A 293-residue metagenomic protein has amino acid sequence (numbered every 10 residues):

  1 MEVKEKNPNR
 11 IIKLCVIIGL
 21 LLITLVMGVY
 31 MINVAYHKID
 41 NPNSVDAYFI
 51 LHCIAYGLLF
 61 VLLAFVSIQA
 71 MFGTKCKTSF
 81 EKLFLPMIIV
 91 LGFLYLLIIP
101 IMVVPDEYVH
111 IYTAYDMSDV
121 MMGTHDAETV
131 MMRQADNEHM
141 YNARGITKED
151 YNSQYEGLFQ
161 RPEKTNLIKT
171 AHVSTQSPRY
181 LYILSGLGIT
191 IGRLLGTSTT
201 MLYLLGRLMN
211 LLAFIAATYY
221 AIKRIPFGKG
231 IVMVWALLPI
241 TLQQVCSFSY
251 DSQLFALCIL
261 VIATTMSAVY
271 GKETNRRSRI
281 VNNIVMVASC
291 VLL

Functional and structural regions predicted by a protein language model:
M1-I23, G28, A35, V45-F93: Start-transfer (signal-anchor) and selected internal transmembrane alpha helices of multi-pass inner/ER membrane
G19, T197-T200, Y219-I240: Transmembrane-helix signature of polytopic, membrane-embedded enzymes that assemble or transfer cell-envelope glycans
L21-Y30, S67, M71-Y108, Y115-E156: Transmembrane signal-anchor helices characteristic of membrane glycosylation enzymes that use polyprenol
H52-I68, L202-F227: Selective detector of the "anchor" transmembrane alpha-helix that sits immediately C-terminal
V120-L205: Interfacial juxtamembrane loops and adjacent helix segments that form the catalytic/substrate-binding surfaces
S185, I189, T218-I222, I259-G271 (+1 more regions): Hydrophobic transmembrane alpha-helices
S247-L254: Short acidic/glycine- and proline-prone juxtamembrane loop motifs at membrane-interface regions of multi-pass membrane
I280-L293: Membrane-interface alpha helices of multi-pass inner-membrane proteins
